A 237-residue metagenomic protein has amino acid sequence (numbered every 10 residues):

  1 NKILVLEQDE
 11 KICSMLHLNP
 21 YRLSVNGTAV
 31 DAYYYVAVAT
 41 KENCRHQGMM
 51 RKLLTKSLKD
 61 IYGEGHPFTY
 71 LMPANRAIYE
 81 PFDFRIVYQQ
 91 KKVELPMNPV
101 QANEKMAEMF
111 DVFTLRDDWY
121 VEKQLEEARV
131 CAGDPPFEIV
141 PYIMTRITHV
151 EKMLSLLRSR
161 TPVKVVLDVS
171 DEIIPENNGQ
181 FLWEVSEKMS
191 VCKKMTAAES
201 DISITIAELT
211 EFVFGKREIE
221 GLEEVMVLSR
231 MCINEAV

Functional and structural regions predicted by a protein language model:
N1-A39, A107-E138: A conserved beta-strand-loop-helix scaffold within acyl/acetyltransferase catalytic domains
K2, P67, V163: Short coil/turn segments at beta-strand junctions that form active-site/ligand-binding loops
Y21-L23, N43, R76: Short coil/turn motifs at secondary-structure junctions
A37-T40, H46-K59: Conserved acetyl-CoA-binding loop-helix of GNAT-fold acetyltransferases
G63-P67, P73-K91: Conserved active-site alpha-helix within GNAT-family acetyltransferase domains
R85-V166: Amide-forming acyltransferase catalytic core, primarily the GNAT-like/NAT-type and related acyltransferase folds
V166-E208: C-terminal hydrophobic structural anchor segments that stabilize assembly/packing rather than catalytic chemistry
K194-V237: C-terminal interaction segments
